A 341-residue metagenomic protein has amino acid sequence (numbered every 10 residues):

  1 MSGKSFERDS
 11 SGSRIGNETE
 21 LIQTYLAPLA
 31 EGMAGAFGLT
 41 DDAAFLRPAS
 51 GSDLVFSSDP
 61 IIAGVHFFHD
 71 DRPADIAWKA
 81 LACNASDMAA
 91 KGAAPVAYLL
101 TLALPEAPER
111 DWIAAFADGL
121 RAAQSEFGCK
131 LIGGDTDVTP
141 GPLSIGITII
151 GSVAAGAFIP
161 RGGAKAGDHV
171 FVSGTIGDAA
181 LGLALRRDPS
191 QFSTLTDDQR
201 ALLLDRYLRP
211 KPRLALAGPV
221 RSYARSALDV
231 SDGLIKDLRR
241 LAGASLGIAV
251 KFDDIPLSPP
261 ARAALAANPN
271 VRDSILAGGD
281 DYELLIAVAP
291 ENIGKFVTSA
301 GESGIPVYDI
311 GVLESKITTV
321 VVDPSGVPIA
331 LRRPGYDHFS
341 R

Functional and structural regions predicted by a protein language model:
M1-R72, K91, L100, G119-A122: Extreme N-terminal cap/leader segments of soluble proteins
S2-A27, R72, E106-K130, V138-I145 (+3 more regions): Glycine-/charge-enriched secondary-structure boundary and capping motifs
F45, N84, G92, L131 (+4 more regions): Residue-level signal for inorganic ion chemistry
I61, V96-P189, V312: Glycine-rich anion-binding loops of enzyme active sites
P73-A97, D118-E126, A215, P219 (+1 more regions): Small-aliphatic-rich amphipathic alpha-helix that forms the alpha element of a beta-alpha
F158, G182, L216, K295-S299: Hydrophobic side chains in well-ordered alpha-helices
V170-G174, R209-L234: Internal active-site segments that recognize and position negatively charged phosphoryl groups and nucleotide moieties
F192-K211: A short, charged helix-loop
